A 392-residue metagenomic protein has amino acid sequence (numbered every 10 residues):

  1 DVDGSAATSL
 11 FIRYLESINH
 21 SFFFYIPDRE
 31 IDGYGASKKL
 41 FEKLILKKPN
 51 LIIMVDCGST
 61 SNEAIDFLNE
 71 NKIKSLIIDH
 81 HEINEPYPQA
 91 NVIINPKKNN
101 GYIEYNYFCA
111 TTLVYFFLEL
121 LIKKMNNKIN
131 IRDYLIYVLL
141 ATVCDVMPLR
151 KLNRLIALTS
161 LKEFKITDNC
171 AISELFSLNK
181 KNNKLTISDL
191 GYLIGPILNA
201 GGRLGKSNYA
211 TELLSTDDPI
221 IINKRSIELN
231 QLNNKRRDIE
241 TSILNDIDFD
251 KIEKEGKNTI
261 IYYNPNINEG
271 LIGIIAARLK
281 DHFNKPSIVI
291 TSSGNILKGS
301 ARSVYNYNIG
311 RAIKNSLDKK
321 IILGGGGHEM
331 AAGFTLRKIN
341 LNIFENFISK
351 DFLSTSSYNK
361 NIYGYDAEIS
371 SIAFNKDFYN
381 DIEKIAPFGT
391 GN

Functional and structural regions predicted by a protein language model:
D1-L51, E70-K72, Q89, I122-S349 (+2 more regions): Hydrophobic helix-and-loop "lid/oligomerization" segment in the mid-to-C-terminal part of catalytic domains
I31, N99-I103, I372-F374: A short acidic, often aromatic-flanked loop/helix-cap motif at beta-alpha or helix-coil junctions that lines enzyme
E42-Y107, T111, Y115-K124: Active-site cavity-forming subdomains of large catalytic enzyme subunits
G58-S61, I321-H328, K350-S357, T390-G391: Short flexible/disordered coil segments
E63-F67, I260, I275-R278, D377 (+1 more regions): A short acidic, amphipathic alpha-helical/loop segment
I77-N84, I313-N315, I343-K350, K376-G389: A short, terminal or domain-edge coil/loop segment
C109-T112, F116, L155, G205 (+2 more regions): Generic recognition of short, well-ordered alpha-helical interface segments
V146, N169-C170, D351-N392: A contiguous loop/helix-start segment that scaffolds small-molecule binding in enzyme catalytic cores
